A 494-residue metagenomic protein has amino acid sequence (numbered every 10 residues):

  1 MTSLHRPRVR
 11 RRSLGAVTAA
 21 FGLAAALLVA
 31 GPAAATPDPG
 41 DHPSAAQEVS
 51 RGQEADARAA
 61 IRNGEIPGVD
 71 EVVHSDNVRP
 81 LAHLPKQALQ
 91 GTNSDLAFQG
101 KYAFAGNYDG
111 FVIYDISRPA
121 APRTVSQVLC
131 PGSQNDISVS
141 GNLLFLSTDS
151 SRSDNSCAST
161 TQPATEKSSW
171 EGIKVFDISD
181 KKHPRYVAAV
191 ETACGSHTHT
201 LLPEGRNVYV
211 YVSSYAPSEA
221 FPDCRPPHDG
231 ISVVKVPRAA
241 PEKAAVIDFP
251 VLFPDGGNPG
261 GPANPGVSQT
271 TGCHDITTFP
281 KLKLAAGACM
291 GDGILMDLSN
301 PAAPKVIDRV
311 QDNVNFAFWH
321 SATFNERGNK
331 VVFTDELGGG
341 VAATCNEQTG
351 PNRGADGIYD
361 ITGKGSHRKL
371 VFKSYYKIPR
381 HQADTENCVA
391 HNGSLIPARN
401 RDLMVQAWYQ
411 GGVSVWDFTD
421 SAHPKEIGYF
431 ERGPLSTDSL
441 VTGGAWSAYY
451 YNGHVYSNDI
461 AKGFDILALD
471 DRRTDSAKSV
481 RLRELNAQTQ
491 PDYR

Functional and structural regions predicted by a protein language model:
M1-R11: Actinobacteria-biased recognition of intrinsically disordered, low-complexity terminal regions
T2-L4, V17, F21-G31, A35-R494: Feature marking well-ordered beta-strand scaffolds used for ligand recognition
R12-A16: Short, hydrophobic alpha-helical membrane anchors of single-pass surface/secreted proteins
